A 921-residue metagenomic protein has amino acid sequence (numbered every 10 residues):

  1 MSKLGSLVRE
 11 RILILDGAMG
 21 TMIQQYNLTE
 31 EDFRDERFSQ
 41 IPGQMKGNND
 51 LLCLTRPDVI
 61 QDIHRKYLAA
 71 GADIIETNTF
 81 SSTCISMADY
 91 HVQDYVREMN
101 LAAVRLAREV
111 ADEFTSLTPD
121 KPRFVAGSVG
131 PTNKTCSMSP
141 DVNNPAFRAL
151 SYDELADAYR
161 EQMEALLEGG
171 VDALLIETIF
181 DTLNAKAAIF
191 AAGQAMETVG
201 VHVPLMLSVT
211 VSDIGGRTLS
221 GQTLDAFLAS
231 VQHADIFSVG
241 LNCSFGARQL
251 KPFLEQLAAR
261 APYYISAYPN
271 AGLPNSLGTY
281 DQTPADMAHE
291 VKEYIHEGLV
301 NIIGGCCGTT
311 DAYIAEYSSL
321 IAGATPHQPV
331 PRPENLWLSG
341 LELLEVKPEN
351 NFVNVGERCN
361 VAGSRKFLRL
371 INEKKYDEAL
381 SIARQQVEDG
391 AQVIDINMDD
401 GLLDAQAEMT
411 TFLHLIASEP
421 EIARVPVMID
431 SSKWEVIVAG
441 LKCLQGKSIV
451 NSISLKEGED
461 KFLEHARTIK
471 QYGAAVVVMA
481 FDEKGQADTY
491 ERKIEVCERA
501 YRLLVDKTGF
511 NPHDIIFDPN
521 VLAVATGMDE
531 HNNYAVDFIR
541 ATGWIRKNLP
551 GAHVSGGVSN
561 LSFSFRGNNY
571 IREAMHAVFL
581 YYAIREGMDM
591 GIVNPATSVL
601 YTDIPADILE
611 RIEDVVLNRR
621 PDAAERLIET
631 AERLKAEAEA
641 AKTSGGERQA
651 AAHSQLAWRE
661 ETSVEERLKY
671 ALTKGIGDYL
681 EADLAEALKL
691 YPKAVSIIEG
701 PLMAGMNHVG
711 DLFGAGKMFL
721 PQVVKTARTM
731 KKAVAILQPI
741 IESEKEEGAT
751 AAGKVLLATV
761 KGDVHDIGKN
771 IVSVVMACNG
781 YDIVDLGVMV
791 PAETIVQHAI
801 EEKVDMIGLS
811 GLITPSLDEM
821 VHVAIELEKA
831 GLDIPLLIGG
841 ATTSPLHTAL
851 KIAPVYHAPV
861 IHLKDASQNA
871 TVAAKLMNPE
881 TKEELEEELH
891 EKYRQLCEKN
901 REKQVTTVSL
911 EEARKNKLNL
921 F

Functional and structural regions predicted by a protein language model:
M1-F921: Domain-level signal for soluble alpha/beta catalytic cores
